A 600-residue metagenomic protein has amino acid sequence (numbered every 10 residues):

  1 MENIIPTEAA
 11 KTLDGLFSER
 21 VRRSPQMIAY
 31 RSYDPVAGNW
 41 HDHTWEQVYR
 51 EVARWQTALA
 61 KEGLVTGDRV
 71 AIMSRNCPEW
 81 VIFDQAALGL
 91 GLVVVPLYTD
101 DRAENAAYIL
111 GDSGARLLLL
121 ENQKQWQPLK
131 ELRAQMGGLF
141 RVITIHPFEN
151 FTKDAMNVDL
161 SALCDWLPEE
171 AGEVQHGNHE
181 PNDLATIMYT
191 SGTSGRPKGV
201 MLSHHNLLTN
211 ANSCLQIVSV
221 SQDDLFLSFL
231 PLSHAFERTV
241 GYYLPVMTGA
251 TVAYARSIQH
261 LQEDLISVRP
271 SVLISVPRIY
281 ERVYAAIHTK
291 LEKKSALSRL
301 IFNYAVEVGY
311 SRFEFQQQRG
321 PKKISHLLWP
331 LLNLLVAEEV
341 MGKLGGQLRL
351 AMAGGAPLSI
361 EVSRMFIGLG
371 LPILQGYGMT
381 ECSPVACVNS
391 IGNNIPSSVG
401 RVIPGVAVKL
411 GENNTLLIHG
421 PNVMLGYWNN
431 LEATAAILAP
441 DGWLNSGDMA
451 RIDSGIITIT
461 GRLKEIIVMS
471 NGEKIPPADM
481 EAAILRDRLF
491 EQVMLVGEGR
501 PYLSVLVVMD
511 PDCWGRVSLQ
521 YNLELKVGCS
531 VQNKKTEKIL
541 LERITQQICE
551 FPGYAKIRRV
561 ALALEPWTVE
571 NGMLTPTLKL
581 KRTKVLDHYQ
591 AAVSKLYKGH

Functional and structural regions predicted by a protein language model:
P25-I28, T144, D165-Y189, R196 (+1 more regions): Conserved pre-ATP/AMP-binding loop-to-beta segment of ANL
Q26-Q85, R102-A107, D159-D165, H204-H205: Conserved AMP-binding/adenylate-forming core of the ANL superfamily
D34-A37, W126-P181, I287-E339: ANL superfamily adenylate-forming
D42-E46, A185-A211: Conserved AMP-binding A3 loop
E62, G89-W166, I539: Structural core segment of the AMP-binding/adenylate-forming
D101-L132, N210-L227, I258-V272, K343: Conserved ATP-dependent adenylate/AMP-binding module captured primarily in the ANL superfamily
L208-L225, L232-A337, Q347: Conserved AMP-binding/adenylation subdomain of ANL enzymes
V402-M469, R486: Conserved ATP-binding/catalytic segment of the ANL
